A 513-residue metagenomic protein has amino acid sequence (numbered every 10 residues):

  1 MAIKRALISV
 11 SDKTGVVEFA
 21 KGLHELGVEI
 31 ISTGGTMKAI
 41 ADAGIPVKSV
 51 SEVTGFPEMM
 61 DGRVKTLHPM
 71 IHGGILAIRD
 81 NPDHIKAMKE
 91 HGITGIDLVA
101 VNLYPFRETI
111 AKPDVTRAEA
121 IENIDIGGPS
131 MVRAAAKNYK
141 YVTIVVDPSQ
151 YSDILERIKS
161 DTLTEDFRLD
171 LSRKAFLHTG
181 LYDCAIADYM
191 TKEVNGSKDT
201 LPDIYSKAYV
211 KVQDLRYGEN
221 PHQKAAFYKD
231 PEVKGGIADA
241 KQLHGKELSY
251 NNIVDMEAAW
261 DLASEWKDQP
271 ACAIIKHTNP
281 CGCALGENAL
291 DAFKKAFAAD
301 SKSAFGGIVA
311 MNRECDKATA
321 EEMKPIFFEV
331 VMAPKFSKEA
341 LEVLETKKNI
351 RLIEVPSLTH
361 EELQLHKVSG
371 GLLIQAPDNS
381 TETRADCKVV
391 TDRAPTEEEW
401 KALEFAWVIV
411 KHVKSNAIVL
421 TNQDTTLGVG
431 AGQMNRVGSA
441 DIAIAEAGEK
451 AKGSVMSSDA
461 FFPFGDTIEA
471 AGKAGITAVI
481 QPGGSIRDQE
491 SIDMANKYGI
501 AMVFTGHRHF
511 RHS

Functional and structural regions predicted by a protein language model:
M1-V53: N-terminal glycine-/serine-/threonine-rich phosphate-binding loop
A2-I8, L98-V101, Y182-C184, K192-S513: ATP-dependent carboxylate/acyl-activation modules
V17-L26, R107-I124, P129-S130, A259 (+2 more regions): Short, hydrophobic/aliphatic alpha-helical segments
H24, A41, D125, A136 (+3 more regions): Anion (oxyanion) recognition and catalysis
G35-P105: Glycine-rich nucleotide/cofactor/substrate-binding loop typically near the N-terminus or early in the first domain
R79-P129, R133-A135, D386-E397: Active-site/ligand-binding-proximal alpha/beta "capping" segment
L103, R107-I110, I124-I126, V132-D166: N-terminal glycine-/lysine-enriched basic segments
P148-S149, D153-L201, I326: Non-catalytic interaction/clamp surfaces of large macromolecular machines
